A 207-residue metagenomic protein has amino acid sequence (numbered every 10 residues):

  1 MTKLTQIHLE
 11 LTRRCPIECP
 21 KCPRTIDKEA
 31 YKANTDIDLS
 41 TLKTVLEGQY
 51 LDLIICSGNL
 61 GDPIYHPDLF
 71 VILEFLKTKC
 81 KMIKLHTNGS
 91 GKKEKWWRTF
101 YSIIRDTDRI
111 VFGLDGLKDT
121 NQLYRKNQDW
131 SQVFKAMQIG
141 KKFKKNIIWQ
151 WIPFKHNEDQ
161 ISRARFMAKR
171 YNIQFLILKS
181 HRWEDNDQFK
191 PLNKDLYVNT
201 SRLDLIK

Functional and structural regions predicted by a protein language model:
M1-R109, Q122-S131, K135, K142 (+3 more regions): Conserved alpha-helical substructure of the radical SAM core
M1-T2, K145-W151, N157-K207: A C-terminal junction/extension of Radical SAM enzymes
N59, D115, I152-F154: Short strand-loop junctions, especially beta-strand C-caps/beta-turns that link beta-sheets to coils or alpha-helices
I110-L114: Conserved phosphate-donor/acceptor-positioning beta-strand/loop module used by diverse small-molecule
D119: Short glycine/proline- and acidic residue-enriched helix-loop micro-motifs that form flexible lids or anion-recognition
